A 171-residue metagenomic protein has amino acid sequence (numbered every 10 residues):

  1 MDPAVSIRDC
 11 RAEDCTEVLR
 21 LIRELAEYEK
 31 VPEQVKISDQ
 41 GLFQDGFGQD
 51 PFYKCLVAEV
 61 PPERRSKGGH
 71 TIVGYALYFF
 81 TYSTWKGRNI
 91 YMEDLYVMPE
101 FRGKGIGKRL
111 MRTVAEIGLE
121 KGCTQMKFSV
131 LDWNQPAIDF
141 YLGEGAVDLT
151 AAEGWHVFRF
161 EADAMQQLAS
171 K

Functional and structural regions predicted by a protein language model:
S6-V18, V31: A short beta-loop-alpha structural element at the N-terminal edge of CoA-dependent acyl/N-acetyltransferase catalytic
R20-Q34: Helix-loop element at the rim of GNAT/NAT acetyltransferase active sites that forms part of the acceptor-substrate
V31-C55, V60-R65: Active-site rim helix/loop that mediates acceptor-substrate recognition in acyltransferases
V57, S66-F79: Conserved beta-strand in the GNAT
A58, G74, G103-M111: Glycine-rich acyl-CoA binding loop
L95-R102: A short, internal acetyl-CoA/4′-phosphopantetheine-binding micro-motif in the GNAT/acyltransferase core
M98, R109-Q125, V147: Conserved acyl-CoA
G122-K171: C-terminal "cap" of GNAT-fold acetyltransferases
